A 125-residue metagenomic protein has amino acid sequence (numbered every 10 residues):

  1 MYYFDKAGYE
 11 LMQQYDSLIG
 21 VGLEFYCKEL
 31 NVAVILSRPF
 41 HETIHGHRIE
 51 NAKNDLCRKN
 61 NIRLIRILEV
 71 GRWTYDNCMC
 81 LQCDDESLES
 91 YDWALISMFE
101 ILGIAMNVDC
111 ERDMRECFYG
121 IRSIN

Functional and structural regions predicted by a protein language model:
M1-N125: Nucleic-acid endo/exonuclease domains
